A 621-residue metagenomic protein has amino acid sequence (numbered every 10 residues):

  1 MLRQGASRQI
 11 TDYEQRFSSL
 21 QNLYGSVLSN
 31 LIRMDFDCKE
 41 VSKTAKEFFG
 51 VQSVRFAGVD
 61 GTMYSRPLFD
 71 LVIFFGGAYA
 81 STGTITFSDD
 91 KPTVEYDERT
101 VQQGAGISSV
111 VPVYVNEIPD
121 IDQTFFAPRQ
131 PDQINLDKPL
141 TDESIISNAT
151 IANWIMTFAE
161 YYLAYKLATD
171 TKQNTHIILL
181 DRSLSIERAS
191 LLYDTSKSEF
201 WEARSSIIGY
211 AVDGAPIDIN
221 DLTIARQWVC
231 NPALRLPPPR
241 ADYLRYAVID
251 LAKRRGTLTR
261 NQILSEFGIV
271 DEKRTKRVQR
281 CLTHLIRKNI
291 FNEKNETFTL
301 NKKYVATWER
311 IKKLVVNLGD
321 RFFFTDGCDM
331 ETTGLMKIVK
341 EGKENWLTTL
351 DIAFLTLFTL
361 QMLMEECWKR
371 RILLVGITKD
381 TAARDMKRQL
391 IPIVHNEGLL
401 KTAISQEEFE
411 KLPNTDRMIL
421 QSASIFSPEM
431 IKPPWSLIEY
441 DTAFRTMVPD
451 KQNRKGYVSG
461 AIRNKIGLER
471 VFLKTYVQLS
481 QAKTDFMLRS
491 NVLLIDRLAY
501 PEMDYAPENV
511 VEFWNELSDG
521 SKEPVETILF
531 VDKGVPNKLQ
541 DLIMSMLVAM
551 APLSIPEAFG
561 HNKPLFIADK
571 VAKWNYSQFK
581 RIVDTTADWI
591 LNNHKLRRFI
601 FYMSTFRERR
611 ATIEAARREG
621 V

Functional and structural regions predicted by a protein language model:
M1-F49, V54, P112-P119, T124 (+1 more regions): Long, contiguous domain-sized segments
F56-V59: Short hydrophobic beta-strand that contains or immediately precedes a catalytic carboxylate
M63-Y64, S185: Conserved beta-strand elements of beta-rich interaction domains across eukaryotes, especially beta-propellers
Y64-Q130: Acidic, metal-ligating active-site segments
